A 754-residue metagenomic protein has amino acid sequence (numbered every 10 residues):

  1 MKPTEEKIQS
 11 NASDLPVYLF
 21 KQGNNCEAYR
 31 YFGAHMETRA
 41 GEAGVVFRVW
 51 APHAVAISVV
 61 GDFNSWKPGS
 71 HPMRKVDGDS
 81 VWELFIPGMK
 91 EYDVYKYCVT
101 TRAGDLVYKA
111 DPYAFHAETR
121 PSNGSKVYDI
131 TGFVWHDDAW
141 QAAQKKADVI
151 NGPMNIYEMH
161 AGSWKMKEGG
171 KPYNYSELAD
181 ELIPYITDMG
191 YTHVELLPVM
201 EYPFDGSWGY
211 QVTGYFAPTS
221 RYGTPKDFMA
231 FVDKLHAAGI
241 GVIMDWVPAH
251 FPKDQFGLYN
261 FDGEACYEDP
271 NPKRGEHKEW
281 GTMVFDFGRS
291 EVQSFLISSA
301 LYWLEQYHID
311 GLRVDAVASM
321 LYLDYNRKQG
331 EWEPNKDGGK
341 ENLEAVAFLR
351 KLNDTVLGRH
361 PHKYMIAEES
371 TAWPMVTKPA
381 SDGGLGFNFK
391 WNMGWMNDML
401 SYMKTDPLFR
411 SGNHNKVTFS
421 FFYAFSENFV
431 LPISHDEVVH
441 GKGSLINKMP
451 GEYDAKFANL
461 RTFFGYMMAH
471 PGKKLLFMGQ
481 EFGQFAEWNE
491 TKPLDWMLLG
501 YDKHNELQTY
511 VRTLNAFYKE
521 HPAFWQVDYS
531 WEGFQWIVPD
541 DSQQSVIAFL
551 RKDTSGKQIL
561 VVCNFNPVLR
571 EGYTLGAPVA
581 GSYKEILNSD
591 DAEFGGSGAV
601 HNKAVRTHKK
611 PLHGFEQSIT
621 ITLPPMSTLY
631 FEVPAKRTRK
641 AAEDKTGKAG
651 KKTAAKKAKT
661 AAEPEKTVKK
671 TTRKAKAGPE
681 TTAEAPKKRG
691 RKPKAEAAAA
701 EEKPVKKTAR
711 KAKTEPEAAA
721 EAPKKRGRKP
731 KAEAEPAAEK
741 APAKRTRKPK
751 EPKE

Functional and structural regions predicted by a protein language model:
M1-G152, S176-I186, D454-F457, M468-L476 (+2 more regions): Carbohydrate-interacting/catalytic domains
A51-H53, D77, G88, H160-K165 (+9 more regions): Short, flexible loop/turn elements at secondary-structure junctions
R74, D205-G209, K253-N260, T377-K378 (+2 more regions): Short glycine-biased active-site loop of nucleotidyltransferases that positions the nucleotide triphosphate and helps
E118, Q141-P153, H160-E341: Substrate-binding/active-site clefts of carbohydrate-active enzymes
I183, V232, A300-L304, N353 (+2 more regions): Non-transmembrane alpha-helical segments in soluble domains of secreted/periplasmic/extracellular proteins
H308-D310, Y325-E490, L498, K519-L575 (+2 more regions): Conserved alpha/beta catalytic core and glycan-binding cleft of carbohydrate-active enzymes
K636-E754: Intrinsically disordered, polybasic Lys/Arg-rich low-complexity tracts
